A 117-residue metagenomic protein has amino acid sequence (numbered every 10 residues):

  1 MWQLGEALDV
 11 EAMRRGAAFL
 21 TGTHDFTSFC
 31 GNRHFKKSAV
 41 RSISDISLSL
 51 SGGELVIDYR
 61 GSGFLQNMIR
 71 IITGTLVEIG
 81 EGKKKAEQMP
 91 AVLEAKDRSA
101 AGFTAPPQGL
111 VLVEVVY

Functional and structural regions predicted by a protein language model:
M1-Y117: Structured-RNA-binding interfaces characteristic of tRNA pseudouridine synthases
